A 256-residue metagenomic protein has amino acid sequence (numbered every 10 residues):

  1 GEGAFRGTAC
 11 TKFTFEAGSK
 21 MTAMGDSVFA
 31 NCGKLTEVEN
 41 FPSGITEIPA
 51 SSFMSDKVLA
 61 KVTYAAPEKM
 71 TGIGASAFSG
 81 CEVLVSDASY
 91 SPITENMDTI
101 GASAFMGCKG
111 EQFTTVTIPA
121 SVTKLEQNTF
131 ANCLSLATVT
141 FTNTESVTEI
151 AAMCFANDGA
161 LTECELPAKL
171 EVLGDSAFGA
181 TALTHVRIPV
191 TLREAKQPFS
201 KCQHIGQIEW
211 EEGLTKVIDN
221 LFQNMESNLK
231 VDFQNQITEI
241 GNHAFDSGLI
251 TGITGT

Functional and structural regions predicted by a protein language model:
G1-A4, G25-V28, P49-S52, G74-A77 (+7 more regions): Consensus positions within tandem repeat domains that build extended binding/scaffold surfaces
T8-A23, G33-E47, K57-G72, E82-T99 (+7 more regions): Structural signature of tandem-repeat unit edges
